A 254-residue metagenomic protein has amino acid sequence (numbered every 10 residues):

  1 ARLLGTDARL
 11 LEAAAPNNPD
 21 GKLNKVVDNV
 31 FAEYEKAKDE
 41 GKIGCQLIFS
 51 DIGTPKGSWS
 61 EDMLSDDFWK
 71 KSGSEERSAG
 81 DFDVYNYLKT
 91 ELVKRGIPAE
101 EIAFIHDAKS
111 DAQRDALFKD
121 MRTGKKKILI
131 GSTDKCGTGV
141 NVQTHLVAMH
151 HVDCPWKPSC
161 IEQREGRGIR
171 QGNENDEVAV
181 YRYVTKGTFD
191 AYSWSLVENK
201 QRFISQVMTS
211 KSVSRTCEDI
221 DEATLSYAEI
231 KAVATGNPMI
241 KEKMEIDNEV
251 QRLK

Functional and structural regions predicted by a protein language model:
A1-F82, Y87-T90, N248-L253: Conserved helicase/translocase motor-coupling segment
R2, C45-I52, W69-A79, E101-D107 (+3 more regions): Short beta-strand segments
L4-L11, D51-P55, K109-S110, K135-G137 (+4 more regions): Short, solvent-exposed loop/turn segments at secondary-structure junctions
K38-G44, I97-E100, N173-E177: Short helix-terminating capping/connector loops at secondary-structure junctions
K56-S58, R114-K119, L129-H151, K157-D176: SF2 helicase motor core recognition
N86-K89, V93, P98-T133: Conserved helicase ATPase core of P-loop NTP-dependent helicases/translocases
W156-E245: A conserved SF2-helicase RecA2
